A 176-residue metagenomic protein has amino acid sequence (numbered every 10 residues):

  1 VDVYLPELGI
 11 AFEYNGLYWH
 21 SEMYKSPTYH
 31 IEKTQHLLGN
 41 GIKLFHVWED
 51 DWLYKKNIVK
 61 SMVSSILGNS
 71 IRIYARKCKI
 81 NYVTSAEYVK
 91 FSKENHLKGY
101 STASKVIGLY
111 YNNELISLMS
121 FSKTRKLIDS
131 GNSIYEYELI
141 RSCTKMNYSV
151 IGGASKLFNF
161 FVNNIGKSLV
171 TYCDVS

Functional and structural regions predicted by a protein language model:
V1, G99-G108: A short helix-loop-beta-strand connector motif used in the catalytic cores of GNAT acetyltransferases and, in some
V1-K60: Basic, amphipathic alpha-helical patches used to engage nucleic acids or provide basic targeting signals, exemplified
Y4, N15-L17, N95, S122 (+1 more regions): Anionic group-transfer/hydrolysis microenvironments
E32-Q35, Y88, S176: Residues within well-ordered alpha-helices
D50-K55, S85-V89, Y148: A short acidic, often aromatic-flanked loop/helix-cap motif at beta-alpha or helix-coil junctions that lines enzyme
D51-C78: Domain-level recognition of nuclease-like catalytic cores that cleave nucleotide substrates
S70-T102: Short amphipathic alpha-helix that is part of the acyltransferase structural core
A103, Y111, S117-S176: Acyl-donor binding region in acyl/amide transferases
